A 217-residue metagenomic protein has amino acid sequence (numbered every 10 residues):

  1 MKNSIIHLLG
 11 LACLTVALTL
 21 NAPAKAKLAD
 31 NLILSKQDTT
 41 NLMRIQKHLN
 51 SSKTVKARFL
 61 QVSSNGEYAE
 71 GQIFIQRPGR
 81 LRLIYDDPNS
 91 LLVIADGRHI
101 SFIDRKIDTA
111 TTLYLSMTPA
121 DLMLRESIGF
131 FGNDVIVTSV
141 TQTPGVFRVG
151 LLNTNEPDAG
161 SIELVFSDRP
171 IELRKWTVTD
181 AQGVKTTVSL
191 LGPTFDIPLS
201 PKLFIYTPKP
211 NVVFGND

Functional and structural regions predicted by a protein language model:
M1-A12: Bacterial N-terminal signal peptides that target proteins for export
T15-P23: C-terminal segment of classical bacterial N-terminal signal peptides
K25-K36: Cleaved targeting-peptide boundary
K27, Q72-L122, T186-T187: An acidic-aromatic
K47-S64: A short, Trp-centered hydrophobic/proline-enriched beta-strand micro-motif
N50-T54, Y68-E70, Q76-P78, P88 (+6 more regions): Extracytoplasmic
I107-N155: Flexible, surface-exposed loop/linker segments and immediately adjacent secondary-structure boundaries
F131-I136, P144-D217: Gly/Pro-enriched, hydrophobic low-complexity segments that function as extracytoplasmic propeptides/linkers
